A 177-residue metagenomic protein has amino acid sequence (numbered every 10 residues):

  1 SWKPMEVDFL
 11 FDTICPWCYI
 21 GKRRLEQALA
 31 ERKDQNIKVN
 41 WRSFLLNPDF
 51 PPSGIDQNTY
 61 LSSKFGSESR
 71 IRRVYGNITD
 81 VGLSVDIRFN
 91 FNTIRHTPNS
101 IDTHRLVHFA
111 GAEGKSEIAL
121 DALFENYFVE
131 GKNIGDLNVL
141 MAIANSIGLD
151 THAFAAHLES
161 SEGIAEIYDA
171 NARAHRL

Functional and structural regions predicted by a protein language model:
S1-P4: Short, Lys/Arg-enriched N-terminal segments with co-localized hydrophobic residues within the first ~10-30 amino acids
E6-I37, W41, V107-L177: C-terminal cap of thioredoxin/glutaredoxin-like
R23-E130: Structural alpha/beta surface segment adjacent to cysteine/selenocysteine redox centers across thiol/disulfide enzymes
